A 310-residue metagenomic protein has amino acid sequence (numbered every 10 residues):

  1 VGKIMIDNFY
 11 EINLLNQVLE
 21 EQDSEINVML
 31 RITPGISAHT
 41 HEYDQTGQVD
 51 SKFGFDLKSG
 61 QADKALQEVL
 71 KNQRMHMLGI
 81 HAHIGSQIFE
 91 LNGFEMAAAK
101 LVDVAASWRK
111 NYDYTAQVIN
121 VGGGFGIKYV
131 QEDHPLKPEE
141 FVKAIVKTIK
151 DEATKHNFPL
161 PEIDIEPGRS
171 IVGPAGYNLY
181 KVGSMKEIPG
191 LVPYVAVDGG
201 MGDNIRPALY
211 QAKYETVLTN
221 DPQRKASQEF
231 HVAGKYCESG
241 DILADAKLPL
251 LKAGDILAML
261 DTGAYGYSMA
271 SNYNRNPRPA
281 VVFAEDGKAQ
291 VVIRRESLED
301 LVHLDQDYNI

Functional and structural regions predicted by a protein language model:
V1-V118, I127, A153: Active-site-proximal beta-alpha core segment in soluble small-molecule metabolic enzymes
I6, A82, V121, I165-P167 (+1 more regions): Conserved beta-strand positions
L15, L30, I80, V121 (+3 more regions): Conserved, mostly hydrophobic/aromatic
I32-I36, I84-I88, G123-I127, R169-I171 (+3 more regions): Glycine-rich beta-alpha junction loops
I36-T40, Q117-D133, I163-A175, N204-I205: Flexible glycine/acidic-rich beta-alpha junction loops that bind and position SAM and/or redox cofactors in anaerobic
E90-A97, K128-F141, V172-S184, A244-K247: Short glycine/threonine-rich loop-to-helix capping motif typified by GTGT followed within a few residues by an Asp-Pro
A144, K150, F158-I310: Charged (often Lys/Glu-rich) extended helix/loop segments that serve as interaction or gating elements
